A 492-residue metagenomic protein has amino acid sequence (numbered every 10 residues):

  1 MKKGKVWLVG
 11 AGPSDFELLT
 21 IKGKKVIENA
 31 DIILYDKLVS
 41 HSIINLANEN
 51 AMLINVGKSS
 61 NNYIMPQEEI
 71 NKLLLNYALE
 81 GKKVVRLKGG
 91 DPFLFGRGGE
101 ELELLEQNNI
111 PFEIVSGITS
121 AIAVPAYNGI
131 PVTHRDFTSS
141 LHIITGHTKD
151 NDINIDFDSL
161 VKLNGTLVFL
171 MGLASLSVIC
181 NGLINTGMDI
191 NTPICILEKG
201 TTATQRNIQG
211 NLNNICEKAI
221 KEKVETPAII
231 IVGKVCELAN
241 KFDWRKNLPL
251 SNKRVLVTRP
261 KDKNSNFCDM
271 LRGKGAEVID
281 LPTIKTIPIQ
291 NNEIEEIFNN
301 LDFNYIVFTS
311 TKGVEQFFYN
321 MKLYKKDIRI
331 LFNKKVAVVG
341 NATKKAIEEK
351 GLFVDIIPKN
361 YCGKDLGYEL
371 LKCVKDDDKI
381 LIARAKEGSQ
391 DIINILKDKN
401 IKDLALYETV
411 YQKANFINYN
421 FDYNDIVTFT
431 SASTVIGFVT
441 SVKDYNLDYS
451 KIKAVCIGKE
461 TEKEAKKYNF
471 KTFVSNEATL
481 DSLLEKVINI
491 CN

Functional and structural regions predicted by a protein language model:
M1-F16, I21-I118, A123, K221 (+3 more regions): Class I S-adenosyl-L-methionine
W7-V9, P13-S14, A51, S60 (+4 more regions): Signature of uroporphyrinogen-III synthase
D15, D91-L94, G98-L163, I208 (+1 more regions): Class I SAM-dependent methyltransferase SAM-binding "motif I" and its flanking Rossmann-like core
T20, R97-G99, P125-Y127, N181-G182 (+3 more regions): Short acidic, glycine/serine/threonine-rich loops at helix termini
H41, I70-Y77, Y127-P131, I153-F157 (+1 more regions): Short, charged beta->alpha transition segments
N71-A126, G165-C180, T192, K379-I401 (+1 more regions): A glycine-rich beta-strand to alpha-helix segment that forms a phosphate/ribose-binding loop at ligand/cofactor sites
E106-N109, V132-H134, N185-N191, Y324-L331 (+1 more regions): A short alpha->loop->secondary-structure connector
K149-C195: Conserved anion/nucleotide-ligand pocket segment
